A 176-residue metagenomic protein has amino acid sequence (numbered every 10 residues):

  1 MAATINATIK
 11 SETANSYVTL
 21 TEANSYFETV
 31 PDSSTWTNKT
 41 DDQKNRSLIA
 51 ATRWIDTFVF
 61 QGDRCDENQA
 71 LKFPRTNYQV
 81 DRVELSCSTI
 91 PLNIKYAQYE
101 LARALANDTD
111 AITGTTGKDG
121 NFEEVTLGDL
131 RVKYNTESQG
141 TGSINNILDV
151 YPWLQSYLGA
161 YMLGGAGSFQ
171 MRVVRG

Functional and structural regions predicted by a protein language model:
M1-G176: Divalent metal-cofactor coordination and adjacent catalytic microenvironments
